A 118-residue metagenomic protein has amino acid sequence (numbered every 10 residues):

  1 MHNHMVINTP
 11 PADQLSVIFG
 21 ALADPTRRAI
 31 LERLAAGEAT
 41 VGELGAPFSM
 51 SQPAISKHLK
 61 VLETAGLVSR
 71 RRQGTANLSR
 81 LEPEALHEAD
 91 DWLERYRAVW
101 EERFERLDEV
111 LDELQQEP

Functional and structural regions predicted by a protein language model:
M1-Q14, P118: Short, intrinsically disordered or compositionally biased N-terminal tails of bacterial proteins
V6, D13-P53, A76-H87, D91: N-terminal helix-turn-helix DNA-binding core of bacterial DNA-binding proteins
Q14, L81-D112: Conserved segment of winged-helix/HTH DNA-binding domains
G20, E32, E63, S69 (+1 more regions): A cross-family signal for key residues in well-ordered alpha-helices that form functional helical elements
A46, T64, A98, E109 (+1 more regions): Regular, well-ordered alpha-helical segments
L59-K60: Short, hydrophobic-biased segments on the C-terminal half of alpha helices that form "recognition helices"
E63-G74, L78-L81: Beta-hairpin "wing" of winged helix-turn-helix
